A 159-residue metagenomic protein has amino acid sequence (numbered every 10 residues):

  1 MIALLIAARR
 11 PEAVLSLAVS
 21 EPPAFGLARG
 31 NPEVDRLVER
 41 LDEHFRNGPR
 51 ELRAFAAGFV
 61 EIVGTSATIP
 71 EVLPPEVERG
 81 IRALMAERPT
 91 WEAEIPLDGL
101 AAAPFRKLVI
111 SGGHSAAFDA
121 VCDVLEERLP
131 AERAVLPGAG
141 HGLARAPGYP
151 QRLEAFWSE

Functional and structural regions predicted by a protein language model:
M1-A28: Conserved hydrolase catalytic core segment
L4, D123, Q151: Active-site phosphate/pyrophosphate- and oxyanion-stabilizing loops and adjacent acidic/basic residues in soluble
P22-P74, R88: Helix-rich cap/lid subdomain of alpha/beta-hydrolase
E71-D98: Hydrophobic, aromatic-rich cap/lid helix
D98-P104, E127-L129: Short, conserved loop/helix-junction motifs that constitute active-site signature segments in enzyme catalytic cores
A102-A103, V109-S111: Short beta-strand/loop motif that positions the catalytic acidic residue of the alpha/beta-hydrolase fold
S115-V121: Conserved alpha/beta-hydrolase "acid-adjacent" motif
L129-E159: Catalytic active-site module of serine/aspartate enzymes centered on a nucleophile-bearing elbow/loop
